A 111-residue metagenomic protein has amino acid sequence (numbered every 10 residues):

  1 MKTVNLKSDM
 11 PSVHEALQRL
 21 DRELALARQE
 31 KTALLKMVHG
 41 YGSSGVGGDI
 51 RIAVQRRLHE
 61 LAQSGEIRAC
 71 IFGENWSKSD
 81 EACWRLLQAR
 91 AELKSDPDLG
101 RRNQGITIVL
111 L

Functional and structural regions predicted by a protein language model:
M1-L111: Long, charged, low-complexity intrinsically disordered regions
